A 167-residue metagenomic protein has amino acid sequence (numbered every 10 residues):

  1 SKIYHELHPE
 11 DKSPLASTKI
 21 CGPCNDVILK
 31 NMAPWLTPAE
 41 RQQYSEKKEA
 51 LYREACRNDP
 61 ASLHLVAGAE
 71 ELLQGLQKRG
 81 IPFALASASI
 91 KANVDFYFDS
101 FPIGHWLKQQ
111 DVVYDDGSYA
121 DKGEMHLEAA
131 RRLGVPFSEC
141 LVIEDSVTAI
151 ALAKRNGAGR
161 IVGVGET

Functional and structural regions predicted by a protein language model:
S1-A67, R79: N-terminal helical cap/lid subdomain that shapes the substrate entry/recognition surface in HAD-like hydrolases
H5-L7, N31-P38, E70-A84, A88-G117 (+1 more regions): Substrate-recognition/cap helix-loop segment adjacent to the acidic, metal-dependent catalytic center of Asp-based
K12-A16, E40, H105-D111, F137-L141: Short acidic capping loops at alpha-helix termini that bridge into adjacent secondary structure
I20-C24, H64-G68, S89, G117 (+2 more regions): Short beta->alpha linker loops
G22-K30, K91, D95, G123: An amphipathic alpha-helix signature
P82, D95, E139, G159-R160: Residues at the starts of beta-strands that form the adenosine-phosphate
A120-T148: Conserved Lys-Pro-Asp/Glu-containing loop-to-beta segment of HAD-superfamily phosphomonoesterases, centered on
L141-T167: Acidic, Mg2+-coordinating phosphoryl-transfer loop and its flanking beta/alpha structural elements, shared across
